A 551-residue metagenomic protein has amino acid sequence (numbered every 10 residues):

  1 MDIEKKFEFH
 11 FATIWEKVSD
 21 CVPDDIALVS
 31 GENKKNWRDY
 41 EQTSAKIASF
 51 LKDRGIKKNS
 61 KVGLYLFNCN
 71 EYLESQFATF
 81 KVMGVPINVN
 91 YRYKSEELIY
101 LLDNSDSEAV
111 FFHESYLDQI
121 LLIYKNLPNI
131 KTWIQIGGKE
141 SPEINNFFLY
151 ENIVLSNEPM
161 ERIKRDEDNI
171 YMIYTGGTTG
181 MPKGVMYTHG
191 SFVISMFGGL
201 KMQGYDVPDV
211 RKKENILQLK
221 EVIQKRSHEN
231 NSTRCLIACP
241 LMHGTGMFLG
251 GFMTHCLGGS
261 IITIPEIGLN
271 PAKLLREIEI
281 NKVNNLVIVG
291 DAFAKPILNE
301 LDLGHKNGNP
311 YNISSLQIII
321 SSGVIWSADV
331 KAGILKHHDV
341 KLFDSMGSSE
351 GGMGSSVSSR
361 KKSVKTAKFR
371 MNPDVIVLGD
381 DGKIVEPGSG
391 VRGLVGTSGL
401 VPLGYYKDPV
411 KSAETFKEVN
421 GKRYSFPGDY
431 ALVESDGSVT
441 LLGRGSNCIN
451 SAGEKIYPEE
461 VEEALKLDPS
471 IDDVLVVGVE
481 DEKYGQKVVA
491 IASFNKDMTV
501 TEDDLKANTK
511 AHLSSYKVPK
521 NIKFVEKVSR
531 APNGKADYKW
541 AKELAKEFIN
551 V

Functional and structural regions predicted by a protein language model:
F7, D24-C69, F77, K94-I99: Conserved AMP-binding/adenylate-forming core of the ANL superfamily
D53-R54, K81-N152, K523: Structural core segment of the AMP-binding/adenylate-forming
Y93-Y100, V110-F112, S398, L403-G404 (+4 more regions): AMP-binding/adenylate-forming catalytic core of the ANL superfamily
I136, A511-K535: AMP-binding/adenylate-forming catalytic domain of the ANL superfamily
S156-Y174, G180-M181, V207, R226-C235: Conserved pre-ATP/AMP-binding loop-to-beta segment of ANL
S195-A238, M242-V287, E300, G304: Conserved AMP-binding/adenylation subdomain of ANL enzymes
L257-G259, V283-I288, L298-V364, D374-I376 (+1 more regions): Gly/Ser/Thr-rich phosphate-binding loop
H337, I376-T397, V433-D436, M498-E502 (+1 more regions): Conserved beta-loop-beta connector loops within the AMP-binding
